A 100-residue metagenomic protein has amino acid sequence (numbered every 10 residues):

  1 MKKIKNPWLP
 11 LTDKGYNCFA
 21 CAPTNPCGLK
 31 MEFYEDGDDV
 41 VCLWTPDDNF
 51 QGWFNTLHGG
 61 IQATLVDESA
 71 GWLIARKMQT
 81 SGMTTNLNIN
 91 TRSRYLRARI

Functional and structural regions predicted by a protein language model:
M1-R97: Terminal targeting signals and extreme-terminal segments of soluble enzymes
